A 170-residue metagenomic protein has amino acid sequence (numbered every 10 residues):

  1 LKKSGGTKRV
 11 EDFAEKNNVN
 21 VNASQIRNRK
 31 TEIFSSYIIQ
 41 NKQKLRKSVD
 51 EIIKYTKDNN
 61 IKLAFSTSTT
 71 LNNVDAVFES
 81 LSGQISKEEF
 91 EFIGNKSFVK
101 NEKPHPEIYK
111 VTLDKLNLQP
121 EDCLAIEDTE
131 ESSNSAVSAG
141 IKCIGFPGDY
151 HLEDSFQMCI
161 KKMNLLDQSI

Functional and structural regions predicted by a protein language model:
L1, V21, Q25, Q40-K47 (+5 more regions): Residues at secondary-structure transition points
L1-K47, Y55-N59: N-terminal helical cap/lid subdomain that shapes the substrate entry/recognition surface in HAD-like hydrolases
K8, E32, E51, N72 (+1 more regions): Active-site phosphate/pyrophosphate-handling residues
E15, V19-N20, I38, L63 (+3 more regions): Generic anion/oxyanion-binding catalytic loop in active/binding sites
K54, T70-N72, A76-I170: Asp-based, Mg2+/Mn2+-dependent phosphohydrolase catalytic module
N60-I61, I141: A short helix->loop->beta-strand "cap" motif at the edges of active sites that frequently abuts
I61-L63, T67: A structural preference for short, pocket-lining loop segments at secondary-structure junctions
